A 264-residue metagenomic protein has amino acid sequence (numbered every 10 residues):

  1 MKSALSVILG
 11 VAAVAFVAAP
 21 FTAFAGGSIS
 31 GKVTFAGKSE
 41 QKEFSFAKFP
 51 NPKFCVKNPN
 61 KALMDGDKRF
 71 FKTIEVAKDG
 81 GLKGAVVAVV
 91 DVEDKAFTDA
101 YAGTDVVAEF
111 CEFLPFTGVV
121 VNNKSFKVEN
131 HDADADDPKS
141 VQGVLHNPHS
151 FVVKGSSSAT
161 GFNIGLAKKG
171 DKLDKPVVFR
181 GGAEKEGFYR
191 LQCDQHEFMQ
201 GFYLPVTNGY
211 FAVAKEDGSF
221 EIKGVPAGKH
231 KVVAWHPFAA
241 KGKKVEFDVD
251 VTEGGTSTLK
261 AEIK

Functional and structural regions predicted by a protein language model:
M1-V11: Bacterial N-terminal signal peptides that target proteins for export
S6, V14-A15, I263: Short stretches within intrinsically disordered, low-complexity N-terminal or propeptide regions
V14-A23: C-terminal segment of classical bacterial N-terminal signal peptides
A23-K264: Extracytoplasmic copper-binding redox domains, predominantly the cupredoxin/blue-copper superfamily
